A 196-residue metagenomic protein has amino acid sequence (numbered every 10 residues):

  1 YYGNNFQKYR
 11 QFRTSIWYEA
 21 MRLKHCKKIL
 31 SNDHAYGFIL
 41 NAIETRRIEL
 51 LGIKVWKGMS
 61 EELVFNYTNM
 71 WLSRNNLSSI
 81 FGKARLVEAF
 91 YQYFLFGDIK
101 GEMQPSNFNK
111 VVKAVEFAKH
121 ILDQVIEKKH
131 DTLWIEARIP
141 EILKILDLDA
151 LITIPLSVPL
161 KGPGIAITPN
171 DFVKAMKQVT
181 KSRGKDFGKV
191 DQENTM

Functional and structural regions predicted by a protein language model:
Y1-M196: Short, functionally important secondary-structure microenvironments
